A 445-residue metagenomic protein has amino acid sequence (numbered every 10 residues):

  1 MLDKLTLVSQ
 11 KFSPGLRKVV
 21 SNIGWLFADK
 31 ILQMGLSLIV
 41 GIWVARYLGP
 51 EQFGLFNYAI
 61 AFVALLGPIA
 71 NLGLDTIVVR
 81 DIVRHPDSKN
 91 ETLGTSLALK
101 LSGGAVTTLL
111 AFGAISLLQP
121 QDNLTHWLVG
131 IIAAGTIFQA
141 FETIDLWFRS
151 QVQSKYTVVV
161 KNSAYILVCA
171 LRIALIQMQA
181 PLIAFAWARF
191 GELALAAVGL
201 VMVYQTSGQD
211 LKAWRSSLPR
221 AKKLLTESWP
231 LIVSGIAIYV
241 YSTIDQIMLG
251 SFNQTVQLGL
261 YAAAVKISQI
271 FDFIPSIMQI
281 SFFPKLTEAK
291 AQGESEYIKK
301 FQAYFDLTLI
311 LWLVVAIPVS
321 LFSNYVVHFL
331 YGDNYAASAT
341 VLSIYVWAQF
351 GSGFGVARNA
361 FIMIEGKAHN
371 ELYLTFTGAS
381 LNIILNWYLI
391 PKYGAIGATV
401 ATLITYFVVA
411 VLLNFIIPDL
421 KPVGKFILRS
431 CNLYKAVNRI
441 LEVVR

Functional and structural regions predicted by a protein language model:
L2-G15, V19, K155, L182-A186 (+3 more regions): Interhelical loop/hinge segments that connect adjacent transmembrane helices in multipass membrane
D3, G15-D75, T108, F112 (+6 more regions): Signature of the first transmembrane helix
F12, I115-I132, T255, S320-F350: Interfacial segments at transmembrane-helix termini and the short loops linking adjacent helices
S21-Q33, S37, A59, P68-I115 (+3 more regions): Membrane-water interface segments that mark the loop-to-transmembrane alpha-helix transition
S37, A70-D87, S150, G208 (+4 more regions): Helix-loop junctions and terminal segments of transmembrane helices in multi-pass membrane transport/translocation
F56, I60-P68, I238, Y261-T287 (+2 more regions): Transmembrane helix-bundle signature of multi-pass secondary active exporters and lipid flippases
D81-P86, I137-V160, I183, V346-L374: Membrane-interface junctions at transmembrane-helix termini in multi-pass inner-membrane proteins
H126-A133, V158-T206, T377-L381, A395-D419: Hydrophobic alpha-helical transmembrane segments
